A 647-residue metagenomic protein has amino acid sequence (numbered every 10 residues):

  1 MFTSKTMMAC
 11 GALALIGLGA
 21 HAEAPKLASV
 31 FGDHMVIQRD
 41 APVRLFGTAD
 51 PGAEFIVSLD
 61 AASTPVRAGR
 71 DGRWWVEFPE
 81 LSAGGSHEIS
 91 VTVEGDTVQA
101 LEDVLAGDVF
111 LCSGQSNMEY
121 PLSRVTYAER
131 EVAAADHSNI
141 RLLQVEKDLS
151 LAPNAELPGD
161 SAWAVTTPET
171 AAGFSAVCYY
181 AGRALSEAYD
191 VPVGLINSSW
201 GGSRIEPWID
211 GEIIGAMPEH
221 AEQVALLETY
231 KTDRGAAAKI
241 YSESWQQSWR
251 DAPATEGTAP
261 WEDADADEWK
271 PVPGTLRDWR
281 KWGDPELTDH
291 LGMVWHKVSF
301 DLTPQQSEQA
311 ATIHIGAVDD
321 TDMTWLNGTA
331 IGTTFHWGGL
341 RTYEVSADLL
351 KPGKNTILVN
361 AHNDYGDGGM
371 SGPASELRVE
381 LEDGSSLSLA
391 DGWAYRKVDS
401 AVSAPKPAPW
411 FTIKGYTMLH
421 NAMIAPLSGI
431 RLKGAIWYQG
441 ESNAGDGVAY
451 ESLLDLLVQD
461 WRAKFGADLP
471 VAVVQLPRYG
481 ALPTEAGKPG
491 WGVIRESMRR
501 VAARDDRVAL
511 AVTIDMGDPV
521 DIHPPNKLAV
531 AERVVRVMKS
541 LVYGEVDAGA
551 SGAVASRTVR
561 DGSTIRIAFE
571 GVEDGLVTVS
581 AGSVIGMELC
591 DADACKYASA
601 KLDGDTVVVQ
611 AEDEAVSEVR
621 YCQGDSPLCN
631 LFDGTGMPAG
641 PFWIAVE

Functional and structural regions predicted by a protein language model:
E23-P51, E102-C112, E119, P273-H290 (+2 more regions): Non-catalytic, glycine-rich low-complexity segments
A24, V30-L105, Y365-D367: Ser/Thr-rich low-complexity repeats and stalk/linker segments
Q38-A41, L287-L291, P525, A529 (+2 more regions): Surface beta-strand/loop "capping" patches
F46, W269, F300-G328, I357-V359: Aromatic-lined ligand-binding clefts that engage carbohydrates, nucleic acids, or primary amines
D60-G84, A317, T324-E376: Beta-strand-rich ligand-recognition modules
S63, T564-R566, G571-E647: C-terminal beta-sandwich/jelly-roll accessory domains of carbohydrate-active enzymes
E94-A100, H362-G369, Q623-F632: Short acidic/polar inter-strand loop motif in beta-rich domains
Q99-V165, I196-P285, K354-L432: An acidic-aromatic loop/edge-strand motif
